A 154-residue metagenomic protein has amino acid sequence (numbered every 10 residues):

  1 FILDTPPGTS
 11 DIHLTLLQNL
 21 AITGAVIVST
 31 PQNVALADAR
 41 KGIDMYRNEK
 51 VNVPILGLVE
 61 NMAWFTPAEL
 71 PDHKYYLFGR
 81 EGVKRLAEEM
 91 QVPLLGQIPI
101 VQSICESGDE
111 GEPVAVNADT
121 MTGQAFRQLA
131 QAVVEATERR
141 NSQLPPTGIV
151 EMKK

Functional and structural regions predicted by a protein language model:
I2: Walker B beta-strand of ABC/ABC-like P-loop ATPase nucleotide-binding domains, specifically the conserved hydrophobic
P6-D109: Conserved catalytic-core segment of NTP-binding enzymes
I27, L36, T137-L144: Secondary-structure transition/capping residues
G42, E112-P113, M152-K154: Alpha-helix boundary/capping detector
I43, T122, L144-T147: Residue-level signal for alpha-helical context at structural boundaries
G108-T122: C-terminal boundary of histidine-terminating zinc-finger modules
D119-N141: Histidine-centered active-site loop/cap adjacent to the catalytic His in serine esterases/O-acetyl transfer systems
A132, S142-K154: A short, charged, Gly/Pro-tolerant segment at domain boundaries
